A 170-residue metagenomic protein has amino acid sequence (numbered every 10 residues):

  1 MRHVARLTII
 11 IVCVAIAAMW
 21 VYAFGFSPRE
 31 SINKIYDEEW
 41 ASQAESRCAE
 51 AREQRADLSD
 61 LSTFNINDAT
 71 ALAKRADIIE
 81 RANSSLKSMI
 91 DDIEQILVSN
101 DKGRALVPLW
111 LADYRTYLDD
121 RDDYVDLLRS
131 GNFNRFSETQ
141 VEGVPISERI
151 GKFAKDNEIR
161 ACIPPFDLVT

Functional and structural regions predicted by a protein language model:
M1-V4: Short, Lys/Arg-rich N-terminal segment immediately upstream of the first membrane anchor
R6, E30, V98-N100: Mixed-charge, polar/low-complexity N-terminal
R6-F24: Hydrophobic membrane-insertion alpha-helices, especially the h-region of bacterial N-terminal signal peptides
V14-A18, K34, R104, D156: Generic detection of intrinsically disordered/low-complexity segments and helix-coil linkers/edges
A18-W40: C-terminal region of N-terminal signal peptides and the immediate post-cleavage residues of exported proteins
E39-V125, R135-T170: Alpha-helical segments in soluble extracytoplasmic regions
L128-N132: Amphipathic, charged alpha-helical scaffolds that flank and support histidine-based chemistry in signaling
